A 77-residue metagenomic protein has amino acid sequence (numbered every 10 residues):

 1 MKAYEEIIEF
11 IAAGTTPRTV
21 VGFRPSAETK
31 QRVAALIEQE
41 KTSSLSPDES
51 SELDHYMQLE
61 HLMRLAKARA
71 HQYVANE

Functional and structural regions predicted by a protein language model:
M1-E77: Extended, charge-rich alpha-helical interface modules
